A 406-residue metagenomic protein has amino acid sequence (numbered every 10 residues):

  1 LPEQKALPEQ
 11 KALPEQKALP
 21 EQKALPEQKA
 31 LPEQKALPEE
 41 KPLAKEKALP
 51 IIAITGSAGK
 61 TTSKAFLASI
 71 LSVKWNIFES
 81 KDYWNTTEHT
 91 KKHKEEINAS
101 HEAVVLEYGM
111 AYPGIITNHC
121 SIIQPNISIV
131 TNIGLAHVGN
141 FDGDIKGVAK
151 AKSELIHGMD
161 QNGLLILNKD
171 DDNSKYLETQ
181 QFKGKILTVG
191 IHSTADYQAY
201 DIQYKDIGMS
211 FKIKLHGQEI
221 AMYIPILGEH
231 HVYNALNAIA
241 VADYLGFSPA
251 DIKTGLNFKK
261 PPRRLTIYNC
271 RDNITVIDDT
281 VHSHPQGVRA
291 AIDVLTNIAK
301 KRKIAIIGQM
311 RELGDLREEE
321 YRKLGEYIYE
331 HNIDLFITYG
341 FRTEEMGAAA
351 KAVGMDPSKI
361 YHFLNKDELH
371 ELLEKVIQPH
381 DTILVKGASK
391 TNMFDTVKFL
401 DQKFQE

Functional and structural regions predicted by a protein language model:
L1-L7, K11, K17, K23 (+6 more regions): Phosphate-binding loop of NTP-binding sites
E33-P38, S153, F182-K185, L227 (+2 more regions): ATP-dependent carboxylate-amine ligase
L43, K47, H101, I127-T275 (+4 more regions): Acidic, Mg2+-coordinating active-site environments of NTP-dependent enzymes
I54, S100-V105, K152, K205-F211 (+1 more regions): A polyampholytic, Gly/Pro-enriched intrinsically disordered region
G59, N85, A111, T194 (+4 more regions): Glycine-/small-residue-rich active-site loops that bind phosphorylated ligands and cofactors
W75-D82, G190, S358-Y361: Conserved RecA-like helicase motor-core motifs
N85, H192-Y197, N365-E371: A short acidic, often aromatic-flanked loop/helix-cap motif at beta-alpha or helix-coil junctions that lines enzyme
Y108, I133, K169, A235 (+3 more regions): Generic detector of well-ordered alpha-helical packing
